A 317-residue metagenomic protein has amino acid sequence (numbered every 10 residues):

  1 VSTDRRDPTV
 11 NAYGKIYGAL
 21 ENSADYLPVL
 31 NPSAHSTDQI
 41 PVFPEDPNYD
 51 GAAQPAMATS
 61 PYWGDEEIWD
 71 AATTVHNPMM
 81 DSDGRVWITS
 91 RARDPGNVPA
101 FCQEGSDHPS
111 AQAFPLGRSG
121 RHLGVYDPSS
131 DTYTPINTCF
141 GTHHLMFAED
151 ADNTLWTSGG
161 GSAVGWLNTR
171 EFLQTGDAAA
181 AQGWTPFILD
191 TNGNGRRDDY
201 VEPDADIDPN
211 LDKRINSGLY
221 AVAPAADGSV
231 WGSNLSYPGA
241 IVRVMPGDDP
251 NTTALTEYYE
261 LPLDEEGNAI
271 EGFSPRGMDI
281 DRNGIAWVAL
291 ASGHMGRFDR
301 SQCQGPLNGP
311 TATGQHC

Functional and structural regions predicted by a protein language model:
V1, T37-A71, F114-F140, R170-S217 (+2 more regions): Surface-exposed loop and turn segments in beta-propeller and other repeat-based domains that flank or scaffold
V1-Y13, E67-D83, H144-D152, P209-D227 (+1 more regions): Structural signature of eukaryotic scaffold interfaces centered on beta-propeller domains
V10, I16-N22, D81, V86-P95 (+7 more regions): Conserved beta-strand positions in repeat-built beta-propeller and related beta-rich domains
N11, P28-H35, V244-P246: Polar/charged low-complexity regulatory segments
G14, A34-H35, G51, G84 (+7 more regions): Detector for glycine-centered tight turns/loop "hinges" at secondary-structure junctions
G18-P28, I88-S119, G161-F187, G232-R243 (+1 more regions): Short, conserved, GDST-rich strand-edge loop motifs in beta-rich repeat architectures
A34-H35, T73, R121-L123, P128 (+8 more regions): Marks the mature luminal ectodomains of secretory-pathway proteins
P78, F114, R118-Y126, D152 (+4 more regions): Ligand-binding pocket scaffold of soluble enzyme catalytic domains
